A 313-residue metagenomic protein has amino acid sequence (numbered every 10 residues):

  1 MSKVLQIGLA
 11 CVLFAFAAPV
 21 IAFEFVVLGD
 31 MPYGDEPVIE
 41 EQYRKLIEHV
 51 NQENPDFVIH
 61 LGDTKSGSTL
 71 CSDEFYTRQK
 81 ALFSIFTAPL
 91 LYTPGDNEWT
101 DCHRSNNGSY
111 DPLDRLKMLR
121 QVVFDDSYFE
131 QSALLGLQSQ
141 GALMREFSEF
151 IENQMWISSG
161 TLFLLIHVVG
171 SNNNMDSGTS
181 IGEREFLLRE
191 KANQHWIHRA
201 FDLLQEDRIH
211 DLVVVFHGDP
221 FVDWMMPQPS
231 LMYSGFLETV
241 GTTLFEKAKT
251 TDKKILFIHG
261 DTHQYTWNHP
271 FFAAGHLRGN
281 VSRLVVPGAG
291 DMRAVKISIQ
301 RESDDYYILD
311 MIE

Functional and structural regions predicted by a protein language model:
M1-G8: Bacterial N-terminal signal peptides that target proteins for export
V20-F75, I209: N-terminal active-site segment of His-dependent metallophosphoesterases
V27, I39-L46, L61, F75-L82 (+3 more regions): Stable alpha-helical elements in mature extracytoplasmic
V27-G29, V58-D63, L90-G95, V215-F216 (+2 more regions): Active-site neighborhood of phospho(di)ester-bond hydrolases with catalytic His/Asp-centered motifs
V38, L70-D73, H103-D111, D223-F236: Short, flexible/disordered intra-domain loops and linkers
E48-F57, L162-I166, S180-F271: His/acidic metal-ligating clusters that form di-metal
L70, E74-A192, W267-S303: Extended active-site neighborhood of metal-dependent phosphoesterases/phosphodiesterases
